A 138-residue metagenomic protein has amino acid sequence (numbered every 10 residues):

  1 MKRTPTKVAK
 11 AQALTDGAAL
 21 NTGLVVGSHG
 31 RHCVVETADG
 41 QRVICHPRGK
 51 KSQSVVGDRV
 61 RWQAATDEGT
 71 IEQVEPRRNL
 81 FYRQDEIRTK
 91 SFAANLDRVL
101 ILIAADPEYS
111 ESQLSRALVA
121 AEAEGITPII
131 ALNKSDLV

Functional and structural regions predicted by a protein language model:
M1-E111: N-terminal accessory targeting/assembly segments
R98, P128-I129: Residues at the N-termini of beta-strands
A104-D106, I129-V138: G-domain G4 guanine-recognition motif of GTPases
L114-R116: Charged helix-capping and loop-helix junction motifs
E122: Anion (oxyanion) recognition and catalysis
